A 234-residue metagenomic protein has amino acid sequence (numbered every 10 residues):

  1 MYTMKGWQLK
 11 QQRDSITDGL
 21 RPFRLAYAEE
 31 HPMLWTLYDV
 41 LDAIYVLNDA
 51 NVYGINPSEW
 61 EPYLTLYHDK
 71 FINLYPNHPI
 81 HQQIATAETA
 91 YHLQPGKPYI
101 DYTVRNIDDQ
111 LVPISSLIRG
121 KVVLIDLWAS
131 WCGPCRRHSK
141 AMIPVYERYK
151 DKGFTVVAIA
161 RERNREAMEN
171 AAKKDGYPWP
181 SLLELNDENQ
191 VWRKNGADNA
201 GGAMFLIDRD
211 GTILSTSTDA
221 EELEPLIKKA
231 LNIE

Functional and structural regions predicted by a protein language model:
M1-P113: Oxidative protein folding and maturation machinery
H68, R165-E169, L223-K228: Extracytoplasmic/secreted envelope proteins and their assembly/folding machinery, especially bacterial periplasmic
P98, K121, N199-G201: Short, small/polar residue-rich loop motifs at catalytic or cofactor-binding pockets
K121, D126-C132, R161: Aromatic-flanked redox-active Cys/Sec active sites in thiol-based oxidoreductases, especially the WC-centered
L127-P144: Conserved redox-active cysteine motifs that mediate thiol-disulfide chemistry, especially di-cysteine Cys-X(1-2)-Cys
E147-N189, D198: Conserved segment of the thioredoxin-like fold in thiol-based oxidoreductases
D175-Y177, E184-N232: Thiol/disulfide oxidoreductase modules built on the thioredoxin-like
